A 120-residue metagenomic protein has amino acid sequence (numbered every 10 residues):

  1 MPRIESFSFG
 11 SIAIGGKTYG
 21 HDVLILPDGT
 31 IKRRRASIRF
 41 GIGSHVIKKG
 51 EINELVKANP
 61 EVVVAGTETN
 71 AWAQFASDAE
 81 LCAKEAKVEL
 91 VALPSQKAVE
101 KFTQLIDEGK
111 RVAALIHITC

Functional and structural regions predicted by a protein language model:
M1-F40: N-terminal, charge-rich interaction modules
I31, N70-A71, C120: Glycine-rich nucleotide phosphate-binding loop and flanking beta-alpha elements of Rossmann-like dinucleotide-binding
R33-L55: Compact, glycine-rich, soluble single-domain proteins
I52, A79-E80, F102: Short amphipathic alpha-helical segments and helix-helix/interface helices
V56-A92: Mid-chain, well-packed structural core segment of small domains
V91-P94, A114: General beta-strand structural signal in soluble alpha/beta enzymes
S95-E100: Short acidic loop-to-helix transition motifs that present clustered carboxylates
D107-C120: A polyampholytic, Gly/Pro-enriched intrinsically disordered region
